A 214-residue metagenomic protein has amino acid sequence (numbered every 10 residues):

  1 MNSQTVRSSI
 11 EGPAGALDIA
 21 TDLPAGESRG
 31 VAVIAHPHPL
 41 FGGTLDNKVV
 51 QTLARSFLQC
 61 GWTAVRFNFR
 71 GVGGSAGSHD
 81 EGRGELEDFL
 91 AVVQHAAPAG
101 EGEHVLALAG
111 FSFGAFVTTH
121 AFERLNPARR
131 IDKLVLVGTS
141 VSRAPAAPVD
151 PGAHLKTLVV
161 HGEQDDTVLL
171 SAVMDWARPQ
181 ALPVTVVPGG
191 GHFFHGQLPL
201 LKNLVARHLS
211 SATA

Functional and structural regions predicted by a protein language model:
I10-G12, A16-G100: Serine-hydrolase catalytic machinery in alpha/beta-hydrolase-like enzymes
P37-H38, V135-A144: Active-site nucleophile loop of the alpha/beta-hydrolase fold
G110-T118: Gly/Ala-rich beta-loop-alpha elbow adjacent to hydrolase catalytic centers
R143, E163-V168, H192-F193: Acidic catalytic loop of the alpha/beta-hydrolase fold
A153-H154, L158-H161, D165: Short beta-strand/loop motif that positions the catalytic acidic residue of the alpha/beta-hydrolase fold
E163-L182: Conserved loop-alpha-helix segment in the C-terminal half of the alpha/beta-hydrolase fold that carries the catalytic
G190-K202: Catalytic histidine-centered segment of alpha/beta-hydrolase-like enzymes
